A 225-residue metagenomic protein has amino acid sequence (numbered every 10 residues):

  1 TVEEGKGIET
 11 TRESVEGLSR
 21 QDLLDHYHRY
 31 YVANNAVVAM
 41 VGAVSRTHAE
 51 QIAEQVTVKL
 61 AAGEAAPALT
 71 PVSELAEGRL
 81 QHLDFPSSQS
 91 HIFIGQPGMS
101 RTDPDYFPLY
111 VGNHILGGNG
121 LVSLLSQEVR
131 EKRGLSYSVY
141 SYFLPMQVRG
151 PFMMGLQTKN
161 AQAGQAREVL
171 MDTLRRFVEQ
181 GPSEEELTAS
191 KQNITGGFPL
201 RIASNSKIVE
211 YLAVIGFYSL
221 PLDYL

Functional and structural regions predicted by a protein language model:
T1-E13, N35-V41, S90-M99, S126-L225: M16 family metallopeptidases and their MPP-like homologs
I8, V37-T102: An aromatic/glycine/proline-enriched structural segment found at the starts of mature extracellular/organellar domains
Y27: Conserved, carboxylate-rich catalytic/transport cores that coordinate ions
A53, G112, L170-L174: Short amphipathic C-terminal alpha-helix that caps PH/PH-like domains
P104-L116, L124-L125: Active/ligand-binding-proximal structured segments within catalytic/core domains that scaffold catalytic residues
